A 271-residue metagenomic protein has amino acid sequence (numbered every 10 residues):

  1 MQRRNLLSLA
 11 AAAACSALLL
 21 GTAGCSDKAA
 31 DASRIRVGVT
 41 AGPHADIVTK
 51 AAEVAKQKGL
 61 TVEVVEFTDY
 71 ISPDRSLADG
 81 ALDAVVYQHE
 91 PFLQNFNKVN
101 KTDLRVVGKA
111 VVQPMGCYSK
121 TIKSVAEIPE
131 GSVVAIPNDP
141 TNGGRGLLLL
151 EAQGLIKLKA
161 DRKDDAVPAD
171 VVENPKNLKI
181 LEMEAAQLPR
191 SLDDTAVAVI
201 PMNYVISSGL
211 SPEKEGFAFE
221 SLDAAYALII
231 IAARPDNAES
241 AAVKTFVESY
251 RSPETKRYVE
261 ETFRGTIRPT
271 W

Functional and structural regions predicted by a protein language model:
M1-R34: Short, low-complexity disordered leader/linker segments with a strong preference for bacterial N-terminal type II
D31-G42, L60-E66, V133-V134: Short, well-ordered beta-strand elements
V65-R75, R162-R190: Short helix-initiation/N-cap motifs at beta->coil->alpha
A78-Q88, S132, L155, K176-K179 (+1 more regions): Alpha-to-beta junction loops
N95-V107, I122, D194, V199 (+1 more regions): Ligand-binding "clamshell"
V107-I156, K256: A conserved helix-loop-strand patch within extracytoplasmic ligand-binding domains of the periplasmic binding
P114-V125, A227-S240: A bilobed periplasmic-binding-protein/Venus flytrap-type ligand-binding module shared by bacterial periplasmic
N142-E151, Y250-T270: Periplasmic-binding protein-like
